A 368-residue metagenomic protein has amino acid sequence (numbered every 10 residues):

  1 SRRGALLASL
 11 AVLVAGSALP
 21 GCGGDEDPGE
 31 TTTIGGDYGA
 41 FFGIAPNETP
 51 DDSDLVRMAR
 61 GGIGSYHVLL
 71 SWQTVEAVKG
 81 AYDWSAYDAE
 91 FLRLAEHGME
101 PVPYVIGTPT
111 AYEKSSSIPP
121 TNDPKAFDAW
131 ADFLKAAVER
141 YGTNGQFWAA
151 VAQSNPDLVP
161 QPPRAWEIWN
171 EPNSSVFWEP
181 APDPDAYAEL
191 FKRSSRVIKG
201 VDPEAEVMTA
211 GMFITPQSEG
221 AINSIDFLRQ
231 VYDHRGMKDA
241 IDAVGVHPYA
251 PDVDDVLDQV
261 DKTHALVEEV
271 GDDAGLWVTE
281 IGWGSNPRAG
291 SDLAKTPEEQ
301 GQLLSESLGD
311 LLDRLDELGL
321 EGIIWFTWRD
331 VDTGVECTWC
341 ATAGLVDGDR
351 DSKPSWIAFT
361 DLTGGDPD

Functional and structural regions predicted by a protein language model:
S1-L6: N-terminal export leaders
A18-G21: C-terminal motif of bacterial Sec signal peptides marking the signal peptidase cleavage site
G23-D25: Bacterial signal peptide processing site
G29-S71: Boundary/entry segment of secreted carbohydrate-active catalytic domains
G35-D37, D52, A131, K135-V159 (+3 more regions): Noncatalytic carbohydrate-binding groove/subsite architecture in carbohydrate-active enzymes
A40-P46, Y66-V68, P101-V105, R164-I168 (+4 more regions): Hydrophobic faces of well-ordered beta-strands that scaffold small-molecule active sites in alpha/beta enzyme cores
M58-A221, G236-M237: Substrate-binding cleft and catalytic face of glycoside hydrolase catalytic domains, especially the flexible beta-alpha
P162-E167, P172, R288-L303, D313-D368: Aromatic-rich peripheral "rim/lid" segments of glycoside hydrolase catalytic domains that contact and position glycan
